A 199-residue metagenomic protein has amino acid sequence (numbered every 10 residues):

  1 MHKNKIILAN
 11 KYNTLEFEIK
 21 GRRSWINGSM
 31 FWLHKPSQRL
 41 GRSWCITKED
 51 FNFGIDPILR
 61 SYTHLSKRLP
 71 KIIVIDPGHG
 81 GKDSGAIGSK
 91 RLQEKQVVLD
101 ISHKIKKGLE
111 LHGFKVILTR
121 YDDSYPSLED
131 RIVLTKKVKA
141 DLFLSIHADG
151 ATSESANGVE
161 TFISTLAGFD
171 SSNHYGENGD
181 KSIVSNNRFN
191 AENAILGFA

Functional and structural regions predicted by a protein language model:
M1-D83, K90, H112: Primary recognition of N-terminal secretory signal peptides and signal-anchoring hydrophobic helices
L40, I87, R120, S124: Generic anion/oxyanion-binding catalytic loop in active/binding sites
K82-A86, D170-S171: Short, solvent-exposed loop/turn elements at domain surfaces
L92-A199: Active-site-proximal helix/loop segments of hydrolytic enzymes
